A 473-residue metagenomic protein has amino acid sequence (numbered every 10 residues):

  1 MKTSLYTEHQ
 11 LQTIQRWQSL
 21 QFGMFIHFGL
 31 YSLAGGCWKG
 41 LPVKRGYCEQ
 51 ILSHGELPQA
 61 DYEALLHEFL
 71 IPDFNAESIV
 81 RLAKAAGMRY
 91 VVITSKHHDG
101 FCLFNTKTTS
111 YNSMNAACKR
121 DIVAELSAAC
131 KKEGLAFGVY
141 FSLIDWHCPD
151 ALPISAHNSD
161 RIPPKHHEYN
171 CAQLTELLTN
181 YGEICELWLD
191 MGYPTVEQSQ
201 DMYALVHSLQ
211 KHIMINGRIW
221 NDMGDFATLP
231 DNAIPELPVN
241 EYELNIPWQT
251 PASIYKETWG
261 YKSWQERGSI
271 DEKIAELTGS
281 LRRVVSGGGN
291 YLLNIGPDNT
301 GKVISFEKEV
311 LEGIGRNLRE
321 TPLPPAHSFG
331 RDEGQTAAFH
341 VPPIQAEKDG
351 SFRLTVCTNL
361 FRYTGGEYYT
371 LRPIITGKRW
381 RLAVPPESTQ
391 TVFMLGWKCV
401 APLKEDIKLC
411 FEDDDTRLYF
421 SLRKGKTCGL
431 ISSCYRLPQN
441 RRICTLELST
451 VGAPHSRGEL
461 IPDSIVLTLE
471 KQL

Functional and structural regions predicted by a protein language model:
M1-A338, P343-I344: Mature catalytic domains of secreted/periplasmic carbohydrate-active enzymes
L187, S433, D463-L467: Extracellular beta-strand elements of beta-rich domains used for carbohydrate recognition/degradation or cell-matrix
H327-P385, E459-L473: Glycan-recognition and processing domains
K378-A401: A short beta-strand element within beta-rich, extracytoplasmic domains of secreted/secretory-pathway proteins
K404-D415: Short, surface-exposed beta-strand/strand-loop-strand elements in extracellular ectodomains
D414-R441: Extracellular carbohydrate recognition and processing domains and analogous Trp-centered ligand-binding platforms
E447-S456: Short beta-strand-plus-loop segments that form exposed binding edges in beta-rich domains
